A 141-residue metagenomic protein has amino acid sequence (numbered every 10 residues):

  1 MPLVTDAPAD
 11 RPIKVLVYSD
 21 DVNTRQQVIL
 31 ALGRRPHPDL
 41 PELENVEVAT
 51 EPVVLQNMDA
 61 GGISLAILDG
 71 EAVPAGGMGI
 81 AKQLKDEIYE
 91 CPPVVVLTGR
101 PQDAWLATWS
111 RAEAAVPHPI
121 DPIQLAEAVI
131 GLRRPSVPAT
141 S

Functional and structural regions predicted by a protein language model:
R11-G33, A66: Conserved acidic segment of CheY-like receiver
Q27, I120-V129: C-terminal output helix
E47-L65: Acidic, metal-coordinating helix/loop segments flanking the phosphotransfer/catalytic sites of two-component signaling
S64, I88-P93: His-Asp phosphorelay/catalytic-motif detector in bacterial-type signaling
S64-K85: Conserved phosphotransfer microenvironments
V95-L97: Hydrophobic/aromatic residues positioned on beta-strands within the core alpha/beta folds
G99-V116: Alpha4 helix (beta4-alpha4-beta5 surface) of REC/receiver domains from two-component response regulators
I130-S141: The C-terminal output helix
